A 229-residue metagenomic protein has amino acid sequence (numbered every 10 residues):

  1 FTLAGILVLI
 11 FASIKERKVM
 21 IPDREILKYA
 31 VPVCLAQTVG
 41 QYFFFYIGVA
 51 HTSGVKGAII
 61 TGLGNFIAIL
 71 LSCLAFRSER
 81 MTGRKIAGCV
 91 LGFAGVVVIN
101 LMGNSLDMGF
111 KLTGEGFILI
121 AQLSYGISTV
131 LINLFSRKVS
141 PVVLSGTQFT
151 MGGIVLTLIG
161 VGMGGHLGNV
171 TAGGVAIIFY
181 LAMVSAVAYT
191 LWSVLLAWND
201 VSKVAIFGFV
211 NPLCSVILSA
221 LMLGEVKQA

Functional and structural regions predicted by a protein language model:
F1, L9-S13, N100-L101, V161 (+2 more regions): C-terminal-most transmembrane helix of multi-pass membrane proteins
F1-I6, Q37, F45-G83, A121 (+1 more regions): Specific alpha-helical transmembrane segments that line the substrate/conduction pathway and gating interfaces
G5-L9, A68-L70, L74, C89 (+3 more regions): Transmembrane alpha-helical segments that form core, pore/gating elements of small-molecule transporters/exporters
G5-V8, L70-L71, G83-G103, I154-L156 (+3 more regions): Hydrophobic transmembrane alpha-helices of multi-pass small-molecule transport proteins
S13-T61, V98, L181-N199: Specific transmembrane alpha-helical segments of multi-pass solute transporters/efflux pumps, especially DMT/EamA
D23-P32, R80-F93, E115, V139-Q148 (+1 more regions): Cytoplasmic-side transmembrane-helix entry/capping segments in multi-pass membrane proteins
R24, A58-T61, R77-V98, M108-G114 (+2 more regions): Loop-to-transmembrane alpha-helix entry segments
T38, Y42, G57-L63, L131-I154 (+1 more regions): Helix-helix packing/entry segments at the starts of transmembrane helices
